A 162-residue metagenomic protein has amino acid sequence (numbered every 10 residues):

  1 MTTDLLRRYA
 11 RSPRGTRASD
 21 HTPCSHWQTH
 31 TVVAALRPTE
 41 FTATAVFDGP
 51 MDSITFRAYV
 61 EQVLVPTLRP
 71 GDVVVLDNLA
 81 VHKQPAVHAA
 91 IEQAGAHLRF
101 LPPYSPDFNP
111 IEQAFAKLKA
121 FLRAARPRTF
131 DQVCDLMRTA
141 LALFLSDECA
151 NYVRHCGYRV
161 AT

Functional and structural regions predicted by a protein language model:
M1-T162: Short functional hotspots at interaction and active-site rims
